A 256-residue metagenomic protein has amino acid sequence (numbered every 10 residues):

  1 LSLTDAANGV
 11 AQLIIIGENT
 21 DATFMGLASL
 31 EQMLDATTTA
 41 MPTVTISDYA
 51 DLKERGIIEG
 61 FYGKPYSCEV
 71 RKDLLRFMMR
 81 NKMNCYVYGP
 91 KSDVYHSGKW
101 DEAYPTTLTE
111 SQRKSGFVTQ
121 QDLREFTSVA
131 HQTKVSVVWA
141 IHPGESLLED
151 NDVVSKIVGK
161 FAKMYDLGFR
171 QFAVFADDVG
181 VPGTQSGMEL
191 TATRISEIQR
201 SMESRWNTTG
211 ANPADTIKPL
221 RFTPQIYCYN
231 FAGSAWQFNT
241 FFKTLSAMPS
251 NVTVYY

Functional and structural regions predicted by a protein language model:
S2-K160, D166-A173: Feature activates predominantly on carbohydrate-active enzymes
D35-T37, F61, R113, E125 (+3 more regions): Catalytic-core regions of glycoside hydrolase
D51, A176-V181: Short, conserved phosphate-binding/catalytic loop or strand-edge motifs used in phosphoryl-/nucleotidyl-transfer
